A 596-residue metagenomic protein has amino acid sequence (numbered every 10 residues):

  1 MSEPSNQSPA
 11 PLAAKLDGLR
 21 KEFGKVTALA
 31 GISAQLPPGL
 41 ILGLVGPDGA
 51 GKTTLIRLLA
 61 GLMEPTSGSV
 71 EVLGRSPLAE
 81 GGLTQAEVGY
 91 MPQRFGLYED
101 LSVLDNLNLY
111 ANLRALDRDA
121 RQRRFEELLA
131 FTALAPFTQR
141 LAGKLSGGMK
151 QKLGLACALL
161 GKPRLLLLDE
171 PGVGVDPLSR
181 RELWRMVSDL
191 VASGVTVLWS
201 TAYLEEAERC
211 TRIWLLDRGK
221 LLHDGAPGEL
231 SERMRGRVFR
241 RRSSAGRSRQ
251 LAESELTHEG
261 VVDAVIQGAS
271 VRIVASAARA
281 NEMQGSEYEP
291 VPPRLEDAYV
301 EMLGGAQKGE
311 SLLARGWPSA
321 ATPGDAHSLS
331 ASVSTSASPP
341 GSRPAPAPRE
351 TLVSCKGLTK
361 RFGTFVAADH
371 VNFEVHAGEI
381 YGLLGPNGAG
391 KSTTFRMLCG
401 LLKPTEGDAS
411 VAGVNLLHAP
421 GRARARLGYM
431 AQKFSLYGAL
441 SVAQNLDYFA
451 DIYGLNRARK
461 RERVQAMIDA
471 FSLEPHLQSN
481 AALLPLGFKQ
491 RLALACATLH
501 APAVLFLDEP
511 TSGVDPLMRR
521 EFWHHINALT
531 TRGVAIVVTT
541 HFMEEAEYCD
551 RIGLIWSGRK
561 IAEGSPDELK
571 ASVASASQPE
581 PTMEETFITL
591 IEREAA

Functional and structural regions predicted by a protein language model:
A60, C399: Helix-to-loop junction immediately C-terminal to a conserved catalytic motif
G68-A79, L83-T84, G407-N415, A423: Conserved ABC transporter NBD signature motif
N108, N112, D119-F137, D447 (+2 more regions): Conserved ABC ATPase "signature" region
L166-E170, L505-D508: Catalytic Walker B motif of ABC-type/P-loop ATPase nucleotide-binding domains
R185-S276, F522-V538, M543-A596: ABC transporter nucleotide-binding domain
